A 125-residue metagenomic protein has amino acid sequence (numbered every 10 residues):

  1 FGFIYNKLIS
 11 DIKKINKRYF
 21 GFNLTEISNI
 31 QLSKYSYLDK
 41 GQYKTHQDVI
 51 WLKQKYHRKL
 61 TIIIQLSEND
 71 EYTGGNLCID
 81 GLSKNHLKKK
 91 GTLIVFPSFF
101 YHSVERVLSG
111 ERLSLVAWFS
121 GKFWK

Functional and structural regions predicted by a protein language model:
F1-L93, F99-K125: Fe(II)/2-oxoglutarate oxygenase catalytic core
